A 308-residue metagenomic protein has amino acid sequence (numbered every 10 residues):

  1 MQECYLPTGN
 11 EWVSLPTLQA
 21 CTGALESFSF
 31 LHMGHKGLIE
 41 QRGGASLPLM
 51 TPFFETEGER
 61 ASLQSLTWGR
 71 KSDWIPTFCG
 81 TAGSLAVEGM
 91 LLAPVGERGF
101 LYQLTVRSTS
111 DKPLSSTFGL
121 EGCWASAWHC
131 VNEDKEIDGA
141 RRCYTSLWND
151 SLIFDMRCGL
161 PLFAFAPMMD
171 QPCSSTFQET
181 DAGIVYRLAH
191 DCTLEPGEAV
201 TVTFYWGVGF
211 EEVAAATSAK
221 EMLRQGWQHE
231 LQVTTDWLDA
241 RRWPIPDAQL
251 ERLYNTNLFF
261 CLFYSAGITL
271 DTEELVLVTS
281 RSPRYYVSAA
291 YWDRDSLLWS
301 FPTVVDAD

Functional and structural regions predicted by a protein language model:
M1-G80, T145-P167, V233-R241, P246: An extended acidic
E55-S62, G83-E88, P172-T176: Short Pro/Gly-enriched beta-strand edge/turn motifs at strand-loop
K71-D73, E97-G99, W292-S296: Short, surface-exposed loop/turn motifs at beta-strand boundaries within globular domains
S72-G96: Low-complexity, acidic Ser/Thr/Pro/Gly-rich terminal tails and inter-domain linkers that flank the onset of structured
F78, Y102-V106, W299: Hydrophobic/aromatic pocket-lining and membrane-interface residues
A86, L92-L101, T105-A290: Acidic/polar, glycine-enriched structural segments that form the non-catalytic walls/loops of the carbohydrate-binding
V287-D308: Alpha-helical support elements that line or immediately flank enzyme active sites and cofactor-binding pockets
